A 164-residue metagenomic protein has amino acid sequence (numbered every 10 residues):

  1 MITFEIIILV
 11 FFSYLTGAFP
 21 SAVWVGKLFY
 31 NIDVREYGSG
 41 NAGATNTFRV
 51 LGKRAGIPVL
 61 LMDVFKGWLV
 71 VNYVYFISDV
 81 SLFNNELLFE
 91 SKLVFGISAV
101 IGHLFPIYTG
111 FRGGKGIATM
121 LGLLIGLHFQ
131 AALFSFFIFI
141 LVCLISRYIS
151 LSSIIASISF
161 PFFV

Functional and structural regions predicted by a protein language model:
I2-F29: N-terminal signal-anchor transmembrane alpha helix
E5, L9, A55-L61, F65-I107 (+2 more regions): Nucleotide and nucleotide-moiety/phosphate-recognizing core
A18-W24, R112-A118, F134, S153-I155: Transmembrane helix boundary and interhelical junction motifs in multipass membrane proteins
A22-V25, G102-R112, I140-S146: C-terminal ends of transmembrane helices
V23-G56, G113: Cytosolic, membrane-interface loops and tails of multi-pass inner-membrane proteins
G43, K66-V70, I117-L121: Hydrophobic alpha-helical segments within and immediately flanking transmembrane helices of multi-pass membrane proteins
F48-K53, V74-S78, G114-S146, I158-V164: Interfacial segments of multi-pass membrane proteins
